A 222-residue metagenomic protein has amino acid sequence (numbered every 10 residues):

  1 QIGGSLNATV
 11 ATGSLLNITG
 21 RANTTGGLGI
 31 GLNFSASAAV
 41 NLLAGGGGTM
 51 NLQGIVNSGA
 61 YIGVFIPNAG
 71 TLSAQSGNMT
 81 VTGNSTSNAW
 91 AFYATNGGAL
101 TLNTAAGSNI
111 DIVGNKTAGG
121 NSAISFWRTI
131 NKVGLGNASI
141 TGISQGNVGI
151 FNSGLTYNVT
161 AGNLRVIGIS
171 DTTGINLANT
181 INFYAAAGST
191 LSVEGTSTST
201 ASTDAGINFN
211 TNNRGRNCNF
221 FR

Functional and structural regions predicted by a protein language model:
Q1-W90, A94-R222: Surface-exposed loop/turn motifs in large extracellular/passenger domains
